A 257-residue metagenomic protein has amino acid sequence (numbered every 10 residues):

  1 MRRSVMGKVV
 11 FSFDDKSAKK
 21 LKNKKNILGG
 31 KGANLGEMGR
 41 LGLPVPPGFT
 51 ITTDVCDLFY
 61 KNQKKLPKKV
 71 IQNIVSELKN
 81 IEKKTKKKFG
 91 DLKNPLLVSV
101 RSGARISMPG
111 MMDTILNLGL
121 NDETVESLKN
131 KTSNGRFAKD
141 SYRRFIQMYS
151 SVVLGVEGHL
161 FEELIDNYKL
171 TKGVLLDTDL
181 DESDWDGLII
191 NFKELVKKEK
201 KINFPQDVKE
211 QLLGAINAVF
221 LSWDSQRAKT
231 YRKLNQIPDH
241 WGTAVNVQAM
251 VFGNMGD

Functional and structural regions predicted by a protein language model:
R2-D257: Nucleotide/phosphate-binding sheet-loop regions of phosphoryl- and nucleotidyl-transfer enzymes
